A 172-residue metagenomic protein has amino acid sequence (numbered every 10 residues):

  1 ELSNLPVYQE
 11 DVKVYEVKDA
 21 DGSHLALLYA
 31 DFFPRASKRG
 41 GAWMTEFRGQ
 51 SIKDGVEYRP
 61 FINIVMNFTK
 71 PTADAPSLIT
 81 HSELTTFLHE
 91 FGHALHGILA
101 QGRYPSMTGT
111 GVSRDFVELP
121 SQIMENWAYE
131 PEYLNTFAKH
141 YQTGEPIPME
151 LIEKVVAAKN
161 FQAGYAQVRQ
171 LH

Functional and structural regions predicted by a protein language model:
E1-H172: Cation-handling catalytic/transport regions enriched in His/Asp/Glu
